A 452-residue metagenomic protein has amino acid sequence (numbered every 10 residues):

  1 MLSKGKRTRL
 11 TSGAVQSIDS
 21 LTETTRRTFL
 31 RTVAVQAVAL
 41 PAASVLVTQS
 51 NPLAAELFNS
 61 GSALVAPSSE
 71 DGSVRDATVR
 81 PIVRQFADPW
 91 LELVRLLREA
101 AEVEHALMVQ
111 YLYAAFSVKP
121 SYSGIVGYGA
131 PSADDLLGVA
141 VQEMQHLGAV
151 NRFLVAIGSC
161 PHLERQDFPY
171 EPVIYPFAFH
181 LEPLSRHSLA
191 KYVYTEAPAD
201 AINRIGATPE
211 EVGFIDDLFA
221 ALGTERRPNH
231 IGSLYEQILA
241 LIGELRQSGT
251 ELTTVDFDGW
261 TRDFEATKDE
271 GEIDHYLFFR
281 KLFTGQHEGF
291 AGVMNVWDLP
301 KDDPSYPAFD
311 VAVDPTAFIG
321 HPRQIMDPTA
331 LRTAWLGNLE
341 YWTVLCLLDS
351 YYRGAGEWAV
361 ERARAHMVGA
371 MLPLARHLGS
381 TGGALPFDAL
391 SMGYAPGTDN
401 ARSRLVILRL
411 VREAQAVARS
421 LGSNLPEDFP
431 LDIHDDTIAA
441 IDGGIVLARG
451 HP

Functional and structural regions predicted by a protein language model:
M1-T28, T32, T48-E56: N-terminal secretory signal peptides
F58-P120: N-terminal regions that are enriched for targeting/export leaders and immediately downstream pro/stem segments
V83-V103, G129, V173-Y194, F318-A330: Acidic/His metal-coordination segments adjacent to aromatic residues that form catalytic metal sites in metalloenzymes
E92-S123, Q142-Q145, N229-G232, T333-L347: Alpha-helical bundle segments that constitute or directly flank the non-heme di-iron/ferroxidase center
L93-A100, V126-Q145, R227, P328-T333 (+1 more regions): Alpha-helical scaffold segments that form or flank carboxylate-/histidine-based iron centers
V109-G138, C160, L347-G356: Helix-loop segments that flank and shape redox-cofactor active sites
G148-A220: Extended amphipathic alpha-helical segments with heptad-repeat/coiled-coil character used for oligomerization, fusion
A197-P452: Sequence-level signature for long, low-complexity tracts enriched in small/hydrophobic residues
